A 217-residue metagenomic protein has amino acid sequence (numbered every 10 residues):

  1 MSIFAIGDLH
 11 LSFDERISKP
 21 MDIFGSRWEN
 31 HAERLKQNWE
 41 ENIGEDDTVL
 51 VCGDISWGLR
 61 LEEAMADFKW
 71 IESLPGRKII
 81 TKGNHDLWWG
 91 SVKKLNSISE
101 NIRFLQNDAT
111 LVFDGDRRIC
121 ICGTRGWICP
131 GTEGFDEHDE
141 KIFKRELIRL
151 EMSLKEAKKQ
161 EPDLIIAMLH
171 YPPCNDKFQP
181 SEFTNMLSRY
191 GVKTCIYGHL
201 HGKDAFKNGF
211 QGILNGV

Functional and structural regions predicted by a protein language model:
S2, E15-D114, Q179-V192, N215: Core catalytic region of metal-dependent phosphoesterases/phosphodiesterases, especially metallo-beta-lactamase-like
S2-D8: Short, hydrophobic/glycine-enriched beta-strand segments
I3, T48, I119-C120, L164-I166 (+1 more regions): Structural motif
D8, G53-D54, G83-N84, H170 (+1 more regions): Active-site glycine-centered loops adjacent to acidic/histidine catalytic or metal-binding residues that shape
L9-D14, N38, N42, S73 (+2 more regions): Conserved catalytic scaffold of divalent metal-dependent phosphoesterases
G58-L59, C174-K177, D204: Short, solvent-exposed loop/turn segments at secondary-structure junctions
K193-N208: Short, flexible loop segments at boundaries between secondary-structure elements
A205-V217: C-terminal active-site subregion of NodB/CE4 polysaccharide deacetylases
